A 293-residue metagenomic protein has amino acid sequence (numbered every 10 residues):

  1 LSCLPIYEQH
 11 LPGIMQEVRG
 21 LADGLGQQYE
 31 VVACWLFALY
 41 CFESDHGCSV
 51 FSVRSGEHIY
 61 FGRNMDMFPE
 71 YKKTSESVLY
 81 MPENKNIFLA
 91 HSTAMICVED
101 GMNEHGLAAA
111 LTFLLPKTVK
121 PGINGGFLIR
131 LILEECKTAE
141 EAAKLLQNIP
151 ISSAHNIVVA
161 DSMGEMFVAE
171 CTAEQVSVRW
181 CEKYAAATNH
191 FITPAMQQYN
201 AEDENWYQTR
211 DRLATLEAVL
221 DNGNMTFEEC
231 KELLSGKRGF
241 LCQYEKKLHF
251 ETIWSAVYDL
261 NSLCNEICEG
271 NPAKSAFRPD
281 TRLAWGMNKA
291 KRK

Functional and structural regions predicted by a protein language model:
L1-Q27, A38, S55-K293: C-terminal, well-structured catalytic/ligand-binding subdomain of enzymes
G24-R54: Long amphipathic N-terminal alpha/beta scaffold segment
